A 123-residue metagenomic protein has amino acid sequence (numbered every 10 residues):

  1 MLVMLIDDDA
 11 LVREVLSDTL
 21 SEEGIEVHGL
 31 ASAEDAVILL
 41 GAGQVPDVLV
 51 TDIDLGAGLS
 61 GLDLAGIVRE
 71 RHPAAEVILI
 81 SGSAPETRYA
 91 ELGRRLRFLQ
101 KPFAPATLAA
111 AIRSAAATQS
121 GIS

Functional and structural regions predicted by a protein language model:
D7: Conserved acidic carboxylate
E14-E22: Charged docking surfaces used in two-component/phosphorelay signaling
G29-V48: Acidic, metal-coordinating helix/loop segments flanking the phosphotransfer/catalytic sites of two-component signaling
S32, L59-L64: Acidic catalytic/metal-coordinating carboxylates
D52-I53: Active-site residues of response regulator receiver
L62-A74: Short amphipathic alpha-helix used as the core "switch/output" element in two-component signaling
I80-S81: Hydrophobic/aromatic residues positioned on beta-strands within the core alpha/beta folds
F103-A116, S120: C-terminal output helix
